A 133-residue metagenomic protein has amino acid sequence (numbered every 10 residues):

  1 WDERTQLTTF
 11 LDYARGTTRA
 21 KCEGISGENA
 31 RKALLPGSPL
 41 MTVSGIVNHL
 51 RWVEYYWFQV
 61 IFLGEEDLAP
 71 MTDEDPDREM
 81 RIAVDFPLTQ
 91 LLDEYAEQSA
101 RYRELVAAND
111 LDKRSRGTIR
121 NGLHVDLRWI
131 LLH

Functional and structural regions predicted by a protein language model:
R4, T8-D77, R116-H133: Short, contiguous alpha-helical
D77-T118, V125-H133: Acidic/histidine-rich alpha-helical segments that form the ligand environment of transition-metal centers
